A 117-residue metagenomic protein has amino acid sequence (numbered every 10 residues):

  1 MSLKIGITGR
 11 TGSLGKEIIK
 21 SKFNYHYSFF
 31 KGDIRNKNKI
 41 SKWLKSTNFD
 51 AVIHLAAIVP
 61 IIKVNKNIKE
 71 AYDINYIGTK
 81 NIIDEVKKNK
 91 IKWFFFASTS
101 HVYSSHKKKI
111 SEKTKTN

Functional and structural regions predicted by a protein language model:
L3-K22: N-terminal Rossmann NAD(P)H-binding glycine-rich loop of SDR-like oxidoreductase domains
T8, V52-A56, F94-T99: SDR active-site strand-loop-helix element
K16, K20-N24, K42-K45, D84-K88: Short, well-ordered alpha-helices that flank and scaffold nucleotide-derived cofactor binding pockets
Y27-N36: Rossmann-fold cofactor-recognition segment
N36, A51, E70, G78-N81 (+2 more regions): Conserved cofactor-binding/catalytic machinery of classical short-chain dehydrogenase/reductase
K37-I74: NAD(P)H-binding glycine-rich loop region in Rossmannoid oxidoreductase-like domains and their noncatalytic homologs
I62-K63, E85-W93: A short helix-coil junction within the Rossmann-fold of NAD(P)-dependent oxidoreductases
K66, D73-N81, V102-N117: Catalytic helix-loop patch of NAD(P)-dependent Rossmann-fold dehydrogenases
